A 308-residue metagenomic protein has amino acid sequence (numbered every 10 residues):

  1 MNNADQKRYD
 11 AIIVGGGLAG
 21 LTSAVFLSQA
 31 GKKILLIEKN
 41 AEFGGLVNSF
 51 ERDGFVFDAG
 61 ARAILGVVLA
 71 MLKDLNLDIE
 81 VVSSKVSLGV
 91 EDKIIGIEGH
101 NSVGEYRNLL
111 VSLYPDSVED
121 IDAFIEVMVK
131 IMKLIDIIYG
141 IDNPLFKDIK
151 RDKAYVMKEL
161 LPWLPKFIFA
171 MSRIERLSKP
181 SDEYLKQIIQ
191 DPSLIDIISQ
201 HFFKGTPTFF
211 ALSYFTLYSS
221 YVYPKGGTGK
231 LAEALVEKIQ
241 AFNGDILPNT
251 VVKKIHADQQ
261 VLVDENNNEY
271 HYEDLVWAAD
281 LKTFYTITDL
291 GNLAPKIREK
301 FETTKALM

Functional and structural regions predicted by a protein language model:
N2-G140: N-terminal glycine-rich phosphate/pyrophosphate-binding loop and immediately adjacent elements
G15, S83, A232, P248-T250: Short loop/edge segments at beta-strand edges and connector loops that shape dinucleotide/nucleotide cofactor-binding
A19, E42, R62, V68-L69 (+5 more regions): Short, glycine-/Ser/Thr-/acidic-enriched flexible segments
I37, N249, W277-A279: Generic beta-strand/beta-sheet core signal
V129-F242, N249: Active-site/ligand-binding neighborhood in enzyme catalytic cores
K225-E233, A241, N268-D274, A278-M308: Glycine-rich loop(s) and the adjacent beta-strand/alpha-helix scaffold that form part
D245-Q260: A conserved short coil-to-beta-strand element within the FAD-binding core of flavoproteins
H256-A257, V263, Y272-D274: Membrane-embedded transmembrane-helix bundle of lipid-linked glycan/lipid transferases
